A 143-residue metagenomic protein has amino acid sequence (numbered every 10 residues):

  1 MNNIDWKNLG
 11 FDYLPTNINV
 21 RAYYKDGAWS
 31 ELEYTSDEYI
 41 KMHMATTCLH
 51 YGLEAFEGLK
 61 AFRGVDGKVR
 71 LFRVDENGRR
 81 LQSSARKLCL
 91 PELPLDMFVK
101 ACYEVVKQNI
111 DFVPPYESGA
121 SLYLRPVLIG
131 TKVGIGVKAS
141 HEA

Functional and structural regions predicted by a protein language model:
M1-A143: Conserved alpha/beta cores of soluble small-molecule-handling proteins
